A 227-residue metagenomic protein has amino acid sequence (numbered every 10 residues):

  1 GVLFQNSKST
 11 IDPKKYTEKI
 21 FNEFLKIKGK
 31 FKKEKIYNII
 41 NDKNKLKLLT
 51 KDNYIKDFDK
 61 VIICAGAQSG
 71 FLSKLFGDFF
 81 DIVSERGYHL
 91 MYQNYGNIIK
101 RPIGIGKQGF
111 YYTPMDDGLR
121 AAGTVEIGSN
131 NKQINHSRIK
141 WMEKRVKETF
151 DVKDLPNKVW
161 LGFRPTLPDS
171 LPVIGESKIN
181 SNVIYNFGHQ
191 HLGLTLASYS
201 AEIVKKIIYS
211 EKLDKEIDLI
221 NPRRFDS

Functional and structural regions predicted by a protein language model:
V2-K56, K60: Helical element adjacent to the flavin cofactor pocket in flavoenzyme catalytic cores
L3-N22, A67-Q68, R138-R145, G193 (+1 more regions): Mid-domain beta-loop-alpha active-site segment that forms a flexible, acidic cofactor/metal-binding surface
S7, P13, E148-S227: C-terminal catalytic lobe of FAD-dependent flavoproteins
E23, I27, F71, L75 (+2 more regions): Active-site catalytic microenvironments for nucleophilic, acid-base chemistry
K28-K30, L119, V183: Short, conserved active-site loop motifs that form the nucleotide-linked donor/cofactor pocket
K32, I62, I184-N186: Hydrophobic/aromatic beta-strand patches that form the interior of the parallel beta-sheet core in alpha/beta enzyme
K47-L49, R120, I184-Y185: General beta-strand recognition
K56-S181: Active-site substrate-recognition segment that forms the wall of the catalytic cavity or substrate channel
